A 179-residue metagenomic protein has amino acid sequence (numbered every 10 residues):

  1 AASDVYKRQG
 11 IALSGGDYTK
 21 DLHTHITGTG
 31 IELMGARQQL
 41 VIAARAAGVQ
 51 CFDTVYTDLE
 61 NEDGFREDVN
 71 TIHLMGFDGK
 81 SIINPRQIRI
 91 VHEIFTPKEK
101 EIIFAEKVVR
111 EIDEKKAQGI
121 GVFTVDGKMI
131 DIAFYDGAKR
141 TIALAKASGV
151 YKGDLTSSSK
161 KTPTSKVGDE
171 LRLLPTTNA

Functional and structural regions predicted by a protein language model:
S3, K7-A179: Expand to "…catalyze enediolate/carbanion chemistry for C-C bond making/breaking, isomerization, decarboxylation
